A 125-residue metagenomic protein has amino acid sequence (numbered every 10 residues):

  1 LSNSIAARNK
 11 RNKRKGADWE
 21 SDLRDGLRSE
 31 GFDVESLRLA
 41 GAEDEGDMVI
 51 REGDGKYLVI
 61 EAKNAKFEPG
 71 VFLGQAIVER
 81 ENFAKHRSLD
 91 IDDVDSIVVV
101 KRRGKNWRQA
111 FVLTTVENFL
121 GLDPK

Functional and structural regions predicted by a protein language model:
L1-K125: Catalytic phosphate/metal-binding cores of nucleic-acid and nucleotide-processing enzymes, i.e., regions that mediate
